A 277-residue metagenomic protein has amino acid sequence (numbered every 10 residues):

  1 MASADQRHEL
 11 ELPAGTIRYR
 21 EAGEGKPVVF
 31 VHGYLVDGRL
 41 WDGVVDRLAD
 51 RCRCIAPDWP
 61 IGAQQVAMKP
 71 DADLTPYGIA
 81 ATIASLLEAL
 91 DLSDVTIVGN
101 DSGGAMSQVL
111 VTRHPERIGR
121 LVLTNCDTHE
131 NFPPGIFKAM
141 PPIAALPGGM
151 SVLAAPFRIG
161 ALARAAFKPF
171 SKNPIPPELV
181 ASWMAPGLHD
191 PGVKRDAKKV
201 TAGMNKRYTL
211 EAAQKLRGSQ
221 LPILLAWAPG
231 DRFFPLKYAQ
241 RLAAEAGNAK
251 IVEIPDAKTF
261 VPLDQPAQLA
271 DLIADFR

Functional and structural regions predicted by a protein language model:
M1-V28, A49-C52, L92-S93, V252-P255 (+1 more regions): Alpha/beta-hydrolase fold catalytic core
P13-A14, A22, I55-S102, D271: Active-site loop/oxyanion-hole signature of alpha/beta-hydrolase fold enzymes
R20-V66: Conserved HGGG/HGGXW glycine-rich cap/lid loop of the alpha/beta-hydrolase fold
S93-G135: Conserved hydrolase catalytic core segment
F132-P134, A155-G218: Conserved alpha/beta-hydrolase catalytic His-Asp/Glu region
S219, L225-W227: Short beta-strand/loop motif that positions the catalytic acidic residue of the alpha/beta-hydrolase fold
G230-F234: Acidic catalytic loop of the alpha/beta-hydrolase fold
A257-P266, A270: Catalytic histidine-centered segment of alpha/beta-hydrolase-like enzymes
